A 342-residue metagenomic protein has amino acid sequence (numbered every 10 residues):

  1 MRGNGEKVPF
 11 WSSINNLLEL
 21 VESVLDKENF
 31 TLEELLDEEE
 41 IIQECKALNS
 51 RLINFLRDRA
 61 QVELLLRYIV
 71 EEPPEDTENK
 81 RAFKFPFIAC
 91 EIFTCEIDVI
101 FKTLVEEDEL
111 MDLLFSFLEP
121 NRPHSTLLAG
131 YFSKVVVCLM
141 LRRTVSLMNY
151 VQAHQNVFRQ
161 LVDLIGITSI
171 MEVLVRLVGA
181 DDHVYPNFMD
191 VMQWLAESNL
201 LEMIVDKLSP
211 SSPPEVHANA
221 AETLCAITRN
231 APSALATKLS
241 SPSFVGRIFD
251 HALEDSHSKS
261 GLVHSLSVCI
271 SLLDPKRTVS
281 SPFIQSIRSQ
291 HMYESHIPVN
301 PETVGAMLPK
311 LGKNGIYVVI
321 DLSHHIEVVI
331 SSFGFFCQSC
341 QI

Functional and structural regions predicted by a protein language model:
R2-G246, H251, H257-V263, I270-E294 (+1 more regions): Elongated alpha-helical scaffolds that mediate protein-protein interactions in large eukaryotic proteins, primarily
L104-E107, P298-I342: Alpha-solenoid helical repeat scaffolds
